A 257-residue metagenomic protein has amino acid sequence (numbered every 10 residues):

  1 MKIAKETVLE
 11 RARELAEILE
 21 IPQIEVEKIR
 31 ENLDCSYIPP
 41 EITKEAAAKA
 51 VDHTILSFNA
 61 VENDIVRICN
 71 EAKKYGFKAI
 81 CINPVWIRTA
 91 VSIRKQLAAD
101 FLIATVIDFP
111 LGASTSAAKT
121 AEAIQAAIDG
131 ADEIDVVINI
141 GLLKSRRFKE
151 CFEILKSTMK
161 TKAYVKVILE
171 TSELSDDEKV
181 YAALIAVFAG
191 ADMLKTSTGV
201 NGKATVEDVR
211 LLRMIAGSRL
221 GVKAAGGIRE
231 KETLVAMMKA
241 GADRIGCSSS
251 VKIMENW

Functional and structural regions predicted by a protein language model:
E45-E62, A104-K119, G141-R147, K166-E178 (+1 more regions): Active-site mouth loops of central-metabolism enzymes
D52, A90, A126, V167 (+3 more regions): Conserved, mostly hydrophobic/aromatic
T54, T105-P110, I128-L143, F188-T205 (+1 more regions): Glycine-rich phosphate-binding active-site loops on the catalytic face of alpha/beta enzymes
L56, C69-T89, I134-F152, T196-A204: Glycine-rich, proline-tolerant flexible connector loops at the mouths of alpha/beta enzymes
K74-D129, E133: Active-site cofactor/substrate anionic-group-binding motifs, chiefly glycine- and Lys/Arg-rich phosphate-binding loops
P84, R88-F109, F148-E173, F188 (+1 more regions): Alpha-helix-loop-beta-strand connector modules within alpha/beta enzyme cores
S114-Q125, L174-I185, V209-M214, S218 (+2 more regions): Catalytic cores of alpha/beta
A118-D129, E133-D192: Conserved anion-binding
